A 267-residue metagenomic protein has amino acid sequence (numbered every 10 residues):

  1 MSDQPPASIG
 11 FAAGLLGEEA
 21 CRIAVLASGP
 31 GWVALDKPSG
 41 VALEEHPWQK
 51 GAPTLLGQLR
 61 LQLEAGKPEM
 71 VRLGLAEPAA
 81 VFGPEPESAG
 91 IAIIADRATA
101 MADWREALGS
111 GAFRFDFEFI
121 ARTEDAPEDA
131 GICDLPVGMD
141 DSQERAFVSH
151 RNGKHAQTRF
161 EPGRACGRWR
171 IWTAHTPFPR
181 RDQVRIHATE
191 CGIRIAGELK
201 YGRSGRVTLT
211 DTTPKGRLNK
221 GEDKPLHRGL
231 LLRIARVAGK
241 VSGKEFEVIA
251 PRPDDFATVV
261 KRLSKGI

Functional and structural regions predicted by a protein language model:
M1-I267: RNA pseudouridine synthases
